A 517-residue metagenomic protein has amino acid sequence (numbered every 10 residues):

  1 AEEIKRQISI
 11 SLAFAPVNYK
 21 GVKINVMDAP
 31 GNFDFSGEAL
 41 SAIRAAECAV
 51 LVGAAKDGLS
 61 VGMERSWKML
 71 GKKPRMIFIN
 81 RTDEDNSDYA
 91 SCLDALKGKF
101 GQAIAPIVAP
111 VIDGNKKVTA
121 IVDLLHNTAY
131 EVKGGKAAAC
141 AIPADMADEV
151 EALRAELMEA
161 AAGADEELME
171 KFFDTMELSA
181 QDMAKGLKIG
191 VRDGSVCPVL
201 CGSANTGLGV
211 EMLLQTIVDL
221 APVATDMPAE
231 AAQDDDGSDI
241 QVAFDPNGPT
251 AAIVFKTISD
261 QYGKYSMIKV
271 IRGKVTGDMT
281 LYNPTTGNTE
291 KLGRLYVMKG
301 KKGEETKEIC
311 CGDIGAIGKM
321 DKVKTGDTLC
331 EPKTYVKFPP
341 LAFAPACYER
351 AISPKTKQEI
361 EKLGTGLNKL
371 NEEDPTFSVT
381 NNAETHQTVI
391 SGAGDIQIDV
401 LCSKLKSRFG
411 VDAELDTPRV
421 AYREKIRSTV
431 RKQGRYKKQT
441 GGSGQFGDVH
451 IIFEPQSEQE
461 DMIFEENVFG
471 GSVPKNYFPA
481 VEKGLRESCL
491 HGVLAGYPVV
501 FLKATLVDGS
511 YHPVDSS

Functional and structural regions predicted by a protein language model:
A1-S517: Structural and coupling elements of P-loop NTPases
